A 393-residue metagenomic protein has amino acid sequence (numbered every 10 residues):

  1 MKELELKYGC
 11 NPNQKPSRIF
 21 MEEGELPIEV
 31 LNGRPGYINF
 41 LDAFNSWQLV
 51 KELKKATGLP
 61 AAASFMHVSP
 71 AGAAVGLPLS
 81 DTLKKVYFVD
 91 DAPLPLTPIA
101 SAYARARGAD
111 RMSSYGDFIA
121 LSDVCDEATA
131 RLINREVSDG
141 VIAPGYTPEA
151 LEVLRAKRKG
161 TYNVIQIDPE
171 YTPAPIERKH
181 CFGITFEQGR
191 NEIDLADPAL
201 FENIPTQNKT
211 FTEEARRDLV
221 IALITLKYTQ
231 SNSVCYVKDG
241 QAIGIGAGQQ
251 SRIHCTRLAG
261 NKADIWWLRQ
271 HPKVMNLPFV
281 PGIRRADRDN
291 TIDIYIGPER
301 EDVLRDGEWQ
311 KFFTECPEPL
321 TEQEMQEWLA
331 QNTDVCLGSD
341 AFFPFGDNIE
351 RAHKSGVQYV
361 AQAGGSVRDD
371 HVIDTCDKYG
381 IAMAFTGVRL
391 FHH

Functional and structural regions predicted by a protein language model:
M1-A199, A215-S233: Active-site loops and adjacent core secondary-structure elements that bind or stabilize anionic groups
E22-R34, A109-Y115, G189-K209, A286-W309 (+2 more regions): Gly-rich Lys/Arg/Thr-decorated short loops/hinges at beta-loop-alpha junctions or inter-strand turns that position
E52, Y228, I265-R269, K354: Conserved helix-loop functional segments at active or binding sites
A56-S64, V164-I167, S231-K238, L268-F279 (+1 more regions): Flexible, glycine/charged-enriched surface loops at secondary-structure junctions
S69, C125, K238-Q241, F343 (+1 more regions): Active-site-proximal loop/turn and secondary-structure-junction residues that shape catalytic pockets, frequently
A71-R111, I243-F342: Glycine- and Gly-Pro-enriched alpha-helical subdomains that act as flexible, kink-prone "lid/hinge" or packing modules
D117, L121-S122, R135-I165, E170-T172 (+6 more regions): C-terminal binding/interaction regions
V124, N203-E214, F343: Bateman/CBS regulatory modules and CBS-like beta-alpha motifs in cytosolic regions of diverse proteins
